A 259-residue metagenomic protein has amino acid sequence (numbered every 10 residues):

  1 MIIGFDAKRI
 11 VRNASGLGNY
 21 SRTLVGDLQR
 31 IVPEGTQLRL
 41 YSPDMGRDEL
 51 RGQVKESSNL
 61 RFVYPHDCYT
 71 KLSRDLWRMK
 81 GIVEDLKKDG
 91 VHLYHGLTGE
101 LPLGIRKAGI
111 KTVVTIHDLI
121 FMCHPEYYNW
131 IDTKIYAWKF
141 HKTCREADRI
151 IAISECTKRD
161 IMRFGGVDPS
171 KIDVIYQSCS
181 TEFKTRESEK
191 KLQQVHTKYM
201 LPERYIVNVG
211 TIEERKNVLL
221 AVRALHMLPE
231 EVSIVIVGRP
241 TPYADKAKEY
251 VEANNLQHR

Functional and structural regions predicted by a protein language model:
M1-R259: Carbohydrate transferase catalytic cores enriched for Leloir-type hexosyltransferases
